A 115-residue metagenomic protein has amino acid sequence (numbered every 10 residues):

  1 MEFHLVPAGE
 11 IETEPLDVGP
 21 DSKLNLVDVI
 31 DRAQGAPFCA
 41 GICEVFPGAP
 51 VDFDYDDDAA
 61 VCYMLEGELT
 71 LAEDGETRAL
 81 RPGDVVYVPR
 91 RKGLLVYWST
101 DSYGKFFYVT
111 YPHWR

Functional and structural regions predicted by a protein language model:
M1-C39: A short, N-terminal "cap"/entry segment at the start of jelly-roll beta-barrel domains of the cupin/DSBH fold
Q34-P37, V45-P50, E68, W114: Short, charged/polar surface micro-motifs in flexible loops or helix N-caps
C39-D56, R90-R91: Conserved short histidine dyad/triad with adjacent acidic residue
E44-V45, Y55-L71: Short, conserved beta-strand element in jelly-roll/cupin
D52, L71, F106-Y108: Short hydrophobic/aromatic-rich beta-strand segments that constitute the beta-sheet cores of beta-sandwich/beta-barrel
A72-E76, D101: Short strand-coil-strand connectors
G75-R91: Short acidic-glycine-tyrosine-enriched beta hairpin
R90-R115: Ligand-binding loop in jelly-roll beta-barrel domains
